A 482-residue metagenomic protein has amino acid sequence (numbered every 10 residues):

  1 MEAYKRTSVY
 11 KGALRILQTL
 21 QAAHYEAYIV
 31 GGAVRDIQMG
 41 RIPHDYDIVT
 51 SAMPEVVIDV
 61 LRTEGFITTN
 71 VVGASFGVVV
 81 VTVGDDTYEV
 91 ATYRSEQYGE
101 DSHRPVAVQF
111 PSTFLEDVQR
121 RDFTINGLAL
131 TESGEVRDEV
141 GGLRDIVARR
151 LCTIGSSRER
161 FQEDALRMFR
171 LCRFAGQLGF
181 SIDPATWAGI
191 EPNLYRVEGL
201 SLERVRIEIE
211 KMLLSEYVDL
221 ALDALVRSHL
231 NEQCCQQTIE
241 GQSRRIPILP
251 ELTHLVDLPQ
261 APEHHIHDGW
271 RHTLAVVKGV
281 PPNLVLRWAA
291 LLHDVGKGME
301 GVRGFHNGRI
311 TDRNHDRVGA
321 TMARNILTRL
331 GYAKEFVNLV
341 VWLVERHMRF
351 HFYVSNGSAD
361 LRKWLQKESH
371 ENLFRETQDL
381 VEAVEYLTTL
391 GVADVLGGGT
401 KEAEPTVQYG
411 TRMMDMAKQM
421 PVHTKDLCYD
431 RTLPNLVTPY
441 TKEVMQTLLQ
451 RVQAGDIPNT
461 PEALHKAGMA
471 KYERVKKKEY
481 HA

Functional and structural regions predicted by a protein language model:
M1-A482: Catalytic cores of the polymerase beta-like nucleotidyltransferase superfamily and closely associated nucleotide
